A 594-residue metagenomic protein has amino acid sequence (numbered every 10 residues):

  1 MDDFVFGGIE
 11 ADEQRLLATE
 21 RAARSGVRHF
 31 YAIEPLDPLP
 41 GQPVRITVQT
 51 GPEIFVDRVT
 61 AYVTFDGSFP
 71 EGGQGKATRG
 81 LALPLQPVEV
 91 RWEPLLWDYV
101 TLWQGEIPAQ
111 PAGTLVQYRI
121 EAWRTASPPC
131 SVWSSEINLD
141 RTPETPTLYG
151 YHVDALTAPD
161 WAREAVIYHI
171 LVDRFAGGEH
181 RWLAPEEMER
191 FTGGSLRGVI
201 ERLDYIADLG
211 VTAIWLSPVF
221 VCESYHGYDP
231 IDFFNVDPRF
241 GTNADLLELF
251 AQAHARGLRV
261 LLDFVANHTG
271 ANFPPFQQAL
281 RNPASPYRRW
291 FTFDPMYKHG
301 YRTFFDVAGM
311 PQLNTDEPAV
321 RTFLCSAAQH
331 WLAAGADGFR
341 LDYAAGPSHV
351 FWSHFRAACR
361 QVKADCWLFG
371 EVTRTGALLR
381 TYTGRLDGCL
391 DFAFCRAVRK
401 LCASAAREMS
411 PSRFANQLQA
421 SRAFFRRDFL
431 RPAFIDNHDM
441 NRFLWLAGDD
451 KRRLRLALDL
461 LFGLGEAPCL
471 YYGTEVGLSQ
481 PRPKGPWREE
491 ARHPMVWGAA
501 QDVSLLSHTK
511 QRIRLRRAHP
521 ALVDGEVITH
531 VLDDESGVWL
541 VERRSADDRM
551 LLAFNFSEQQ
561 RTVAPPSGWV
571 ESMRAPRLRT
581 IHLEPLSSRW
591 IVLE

Functional and structural regions predicted by a protein language model:
M1-H169, T212: Glycan-association/targeting regions that enable binding to alpha-glucans and other polysaccharides
V48, I170, I206, L216 (+10 more regions): Conserved, mostly hydrophobic/aromatic
V56-D66, V116, Q559-A575: Beta-strand-rich binding/interaction modules
A162, G178-G193, R202, M409 (+2 more regions): Loop/helix patches that line or flank the sugar-binding groove of alpha-linked glycan CAZymes
V166-Y168, I214-L216, V260-L262, F339 (+4 more regions): Hydrophobic faces of well-ordered beta-strands that scaffold small-molecule active sites in alpha/beta enzyme cores
L171-T212, V219-A334, W352-V362, A377-L379: Substrate-binding/active-site clefts of carbohydrate-active enzymes
F250-R259, H268, F273-L280, S326-Q329 (+5 more regions): Active-site-proximal helices and loops of the catalytic beta/alpha 8
R579-E594: C-terminal beta-strand-rich structural cap/linker in extracellular carbohydrate-active enzymes
